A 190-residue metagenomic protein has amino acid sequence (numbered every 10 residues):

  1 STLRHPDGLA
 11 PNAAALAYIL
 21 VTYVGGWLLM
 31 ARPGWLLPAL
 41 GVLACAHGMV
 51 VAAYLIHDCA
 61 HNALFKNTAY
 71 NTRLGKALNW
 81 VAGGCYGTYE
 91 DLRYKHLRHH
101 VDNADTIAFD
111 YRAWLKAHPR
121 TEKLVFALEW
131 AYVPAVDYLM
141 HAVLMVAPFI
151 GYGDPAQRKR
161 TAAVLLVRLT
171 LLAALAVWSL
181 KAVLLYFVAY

Functional and structural regions predicted by a protein language model:
S1-A46, L55, A82-L185: Non-catalytic, topology-defining segments of multipass membrane proteins
G41-V51, G75, N79, Y190: Canonical hydrophobic alpha-helical transmembrane segment
M49, A63-L64, A82: Short gly/ser-rich anion-binding loops that grip negatively charged ligand groups
M49-C59: Juxtamembrane membrane-interface segments at transmembrane alpha-helix termini
H57-H61, F65, H99-H100: Active-site recognition of the HExxH zinc-binding catalytic motif
L64, T68, F149-I150: Membrane interface segments of multi-pass transport proteins and intramembrane proteases
K66-R73, T88-D91, V188: Short acidic-hydrophobic sequence patches enriched in Asp/Glu that either
K66-V81, Y111-L115: Post-HEXXH active-site segment of zinc metalloproteases
